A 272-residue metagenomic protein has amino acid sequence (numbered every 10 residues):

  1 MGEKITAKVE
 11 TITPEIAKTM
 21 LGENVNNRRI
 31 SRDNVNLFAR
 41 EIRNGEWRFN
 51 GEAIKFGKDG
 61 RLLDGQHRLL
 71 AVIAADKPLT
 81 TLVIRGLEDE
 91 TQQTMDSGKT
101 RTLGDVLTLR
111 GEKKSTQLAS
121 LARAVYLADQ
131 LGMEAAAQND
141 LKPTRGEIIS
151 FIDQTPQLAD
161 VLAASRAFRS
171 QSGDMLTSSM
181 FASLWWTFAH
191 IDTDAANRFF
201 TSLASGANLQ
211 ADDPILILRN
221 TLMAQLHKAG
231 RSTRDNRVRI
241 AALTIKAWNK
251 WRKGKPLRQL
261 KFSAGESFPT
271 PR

Functional and structural regions predicted by a protein language model:
M1-G86: Short alpha-helix boundary/capping and kink motifs at helix termini
A75-R272: Solvent-exposed functional surfaces
